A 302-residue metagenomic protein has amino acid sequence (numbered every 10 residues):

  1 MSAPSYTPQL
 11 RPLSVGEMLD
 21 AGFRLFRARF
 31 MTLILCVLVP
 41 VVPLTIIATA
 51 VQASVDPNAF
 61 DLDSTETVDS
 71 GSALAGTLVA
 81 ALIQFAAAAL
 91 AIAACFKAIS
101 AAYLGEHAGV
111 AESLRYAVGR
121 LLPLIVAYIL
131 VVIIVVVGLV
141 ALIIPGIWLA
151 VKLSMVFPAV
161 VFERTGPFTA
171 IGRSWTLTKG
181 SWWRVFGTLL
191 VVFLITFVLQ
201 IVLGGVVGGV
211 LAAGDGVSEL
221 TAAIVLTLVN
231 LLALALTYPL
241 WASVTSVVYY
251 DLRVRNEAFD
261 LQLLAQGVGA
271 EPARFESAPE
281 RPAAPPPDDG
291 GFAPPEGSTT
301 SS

Functional and structural regions predicted by a protein language model:
M1-A53, G146-N230: Nonpolar helix-loop interface/hinge motif
S2-P4, K97, Y103, L153-F162 (+1 more regions): Juxtamembrane transition segments at transmembrane-helix termini in multipass membrane proteins
P43, I47-V51, V55, I83 (+11 more regions): Alpha-helical membrane-inserting segments
N58, I92-G119: Hydrophobic transmembrane alpha-helix segments characteristic of membrane transport and insertion machinery
L62-A87: Membrane-embedded or membrane-proximal helical elements that form or frame transporter/channel pores
S72-A81, R115-L139: Alpha-helical membrane-spanning segments of integral membrane proteins, especially the hydrophobic core of TM bundles
V79-A86, V140-I144, L228-L236: Hydrophobic alpha-helical transmembrane segments of multi-pass membrane proteins
E106-G109, R164-I171, N256-F259: Juxtamembrane/interfacial segments flanking transmembrane helices
